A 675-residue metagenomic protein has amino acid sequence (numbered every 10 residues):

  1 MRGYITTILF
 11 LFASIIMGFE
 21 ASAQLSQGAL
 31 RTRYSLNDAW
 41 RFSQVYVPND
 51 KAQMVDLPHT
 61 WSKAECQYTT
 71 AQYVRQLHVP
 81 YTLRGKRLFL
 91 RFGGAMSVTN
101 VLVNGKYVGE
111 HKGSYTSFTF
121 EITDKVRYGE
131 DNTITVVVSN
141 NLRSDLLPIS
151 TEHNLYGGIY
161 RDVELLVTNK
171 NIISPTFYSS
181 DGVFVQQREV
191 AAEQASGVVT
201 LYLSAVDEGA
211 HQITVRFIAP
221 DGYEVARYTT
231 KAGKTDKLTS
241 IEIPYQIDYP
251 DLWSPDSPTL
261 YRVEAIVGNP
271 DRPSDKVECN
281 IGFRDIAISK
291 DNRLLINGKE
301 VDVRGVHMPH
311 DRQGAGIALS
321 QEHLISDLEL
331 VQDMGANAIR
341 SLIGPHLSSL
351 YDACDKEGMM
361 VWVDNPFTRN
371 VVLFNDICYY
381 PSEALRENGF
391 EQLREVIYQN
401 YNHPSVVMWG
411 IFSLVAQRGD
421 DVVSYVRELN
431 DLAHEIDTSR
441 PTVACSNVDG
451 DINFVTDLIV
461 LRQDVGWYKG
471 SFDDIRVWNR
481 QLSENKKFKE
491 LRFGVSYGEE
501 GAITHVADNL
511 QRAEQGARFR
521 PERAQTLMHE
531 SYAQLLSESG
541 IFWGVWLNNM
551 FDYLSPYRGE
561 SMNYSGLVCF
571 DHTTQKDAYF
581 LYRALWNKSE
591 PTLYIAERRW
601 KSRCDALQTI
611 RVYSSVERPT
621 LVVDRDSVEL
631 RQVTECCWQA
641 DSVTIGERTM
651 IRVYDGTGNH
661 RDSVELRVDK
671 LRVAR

Functional and structural regions predicted by a protein language model:
A21-A64, T133, V137, R143 (+7 more regions): Accessory carbohydrate-binding/adhesion or oligomerization-edge regions at the termini of glycan-active proteins
Q27, S43-V45, Y68-T176, S180-D181 (+8 more regions): Accessory beta-strand-rich segments of carbohydrate-active enzymes
P58-F92, M96-V103, G109-K112, R143 (+7 more regions): Active-site-adjacent substrate/metal-binding segments within catalytic domains of carbohydrate-active enzymes
Y73-R75, T116-F120, K237-I243, C636-A640: Short strand-edge motifs at loop-to-beta-strand transitions and within beta-strands of extracellular beta-rich domains
K86-L88, A195-L201, A606-I610: Structural beta-strand segments of beta-rich domains
R127-G129, Y202-S289: Extended acidic/polar, glycine-enriched regions that form or flank non-catalytic beta-rich accessory modules
T151-T176, L547-E597, K601-C604, T609-P619 (+2 more regions): Catalytic cores of secreted or luminal carbohydrate-active enzymes
L328-E329, A338-T574, A578, Y582 (+4 more regions): Substrate-binding/catalytic cleft of secreted carbohydrate-active enzymes, primarily glycoside hydrolases
